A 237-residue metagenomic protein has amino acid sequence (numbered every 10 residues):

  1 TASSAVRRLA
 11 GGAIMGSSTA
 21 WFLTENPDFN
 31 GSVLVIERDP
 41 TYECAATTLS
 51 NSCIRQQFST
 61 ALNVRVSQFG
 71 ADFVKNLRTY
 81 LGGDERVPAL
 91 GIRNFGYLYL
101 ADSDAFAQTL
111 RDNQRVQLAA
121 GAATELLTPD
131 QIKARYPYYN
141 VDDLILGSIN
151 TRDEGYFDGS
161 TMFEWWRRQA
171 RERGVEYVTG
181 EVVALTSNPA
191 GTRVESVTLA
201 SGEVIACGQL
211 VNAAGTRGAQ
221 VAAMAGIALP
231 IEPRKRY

Functional and structural regions predicted by a protein language model:
A2-M15, L34: Beta1/beta-strand and adjacent pyrophosphate-binding region of the FAD-binding site in flavoprotein oxidoreductases
M15, T19, T41, R217: Conserved Rossmann-like nucleotide-cofactor binding loop
A20, T24-E25, Q169: Gly/Ala-rich phosphate-binding loop of Rossmann-like dinucleotide-binding domains, activating on the conserved
T24-T47: Glycine-rich FAD pyrophosphate-binding loop
N51-R135: Dinucleotide-binding Rossmann-like beta1-alpha1 core, especially the glycine-rich loop that anchors the ADP
A105, Y136-I145, S187-S196: A short, glycine/Asx- and small/polar-enriched loop/turn that sits immediately N-terminal to a beta-strand
I149-Q209, A213, R217-Q220: Helical element adjacent to the flavin cofactor pocket in flavoenzyme catalytic cores
Q220-Y237: Glycine-rich beta-alpha-beta "Rossmann" dinucleotide-binding loop(s) and their flanking helix/strand
